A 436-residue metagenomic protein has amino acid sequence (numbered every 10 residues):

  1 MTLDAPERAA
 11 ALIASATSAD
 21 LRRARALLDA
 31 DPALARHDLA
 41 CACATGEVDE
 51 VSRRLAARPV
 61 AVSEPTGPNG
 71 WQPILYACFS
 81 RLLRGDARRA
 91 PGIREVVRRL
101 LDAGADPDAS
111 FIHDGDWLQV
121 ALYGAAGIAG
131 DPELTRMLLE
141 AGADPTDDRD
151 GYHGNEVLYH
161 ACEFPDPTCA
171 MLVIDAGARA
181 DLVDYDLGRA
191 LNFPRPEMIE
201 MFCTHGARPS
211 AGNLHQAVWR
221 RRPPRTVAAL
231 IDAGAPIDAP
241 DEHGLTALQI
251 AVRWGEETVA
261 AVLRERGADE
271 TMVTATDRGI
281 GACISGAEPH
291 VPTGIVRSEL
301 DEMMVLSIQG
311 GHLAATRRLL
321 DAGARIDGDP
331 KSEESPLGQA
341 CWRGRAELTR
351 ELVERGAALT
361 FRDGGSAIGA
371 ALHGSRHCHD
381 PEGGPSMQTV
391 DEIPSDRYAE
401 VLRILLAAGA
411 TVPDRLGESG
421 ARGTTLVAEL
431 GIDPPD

Functional and structural regions predicted by a protein language model:
T2-S15, L34-D38, A176-D181, T204-P209 (+3 more regions): Ankyrin-repeat-protein effector appendages
L3-P73, R278-S307, G311-L319, A324: N-terminal segments that cap or nucleate solenoid repeat domains
A14-A19, C41-E47, Y76-I93, V120-D131 (+8 more regions): Ankyrin repeat A-helix N-terminal signature
R25-P32, R53-A61, V97-D106, R136-P145 (+8 more regions): Ankyrin repeat domain, specifically the short helix-to-loop turn at the C-terminus of the second helix of each repeat
H37, V62-T66, P107-S110, P145-R149 (+8 more regions): Ankyrin repeat boundary signal
Q119-E200, T204-R208: Solenoidal tandem-repeat scaffolds enriched in leucines and small polar residues
P224-R266: Extended, hydrophobic interaction surfaces within ordered domains
